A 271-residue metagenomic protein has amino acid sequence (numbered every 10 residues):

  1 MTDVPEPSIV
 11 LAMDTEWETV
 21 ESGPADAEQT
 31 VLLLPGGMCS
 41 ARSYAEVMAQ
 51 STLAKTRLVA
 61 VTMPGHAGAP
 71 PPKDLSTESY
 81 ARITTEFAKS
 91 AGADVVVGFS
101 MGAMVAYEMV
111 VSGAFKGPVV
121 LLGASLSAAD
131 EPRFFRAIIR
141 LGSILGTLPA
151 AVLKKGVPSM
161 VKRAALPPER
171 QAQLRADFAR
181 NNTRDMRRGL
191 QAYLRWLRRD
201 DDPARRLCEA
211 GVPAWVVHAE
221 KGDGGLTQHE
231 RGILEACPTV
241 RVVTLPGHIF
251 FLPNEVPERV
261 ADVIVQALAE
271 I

Functional and structural regions predicted by a protein language model:
E18-P70: Conserved HGGG/HGGXW glycine-rich cap/lid loop of the alpha/beta-hydrolase fold
A49-S51, G211-H248, N254: Conserved loop-alpha-helix segment in the C-terminal half of the alpha/beta-hydrolase fold that carries the catalytic
R57-V97: Active-site loop/oxyanion-hole signature of alpha/beta-hydrolase fold enzymes
T62-A67, S125, H248-I249: Short beta-to-alpha linker loops that shape the active-site pocket of alpha/beta-hydrolase fold enzymes
G98-G102, A106: Gly/Ala-rich beta-loop-alpha elbow adjacent to hydrolase catalytic centers
V111, F115-L148: Flexible "cap/lid" loop of the alpha/beta hydrolase fold
P132, A150-C208: Conserved alpha/beta-hydrolase catalytic His-Asp/Glu region
P253-Q266: Post-His helix in hydrolase/transferase enzymes
